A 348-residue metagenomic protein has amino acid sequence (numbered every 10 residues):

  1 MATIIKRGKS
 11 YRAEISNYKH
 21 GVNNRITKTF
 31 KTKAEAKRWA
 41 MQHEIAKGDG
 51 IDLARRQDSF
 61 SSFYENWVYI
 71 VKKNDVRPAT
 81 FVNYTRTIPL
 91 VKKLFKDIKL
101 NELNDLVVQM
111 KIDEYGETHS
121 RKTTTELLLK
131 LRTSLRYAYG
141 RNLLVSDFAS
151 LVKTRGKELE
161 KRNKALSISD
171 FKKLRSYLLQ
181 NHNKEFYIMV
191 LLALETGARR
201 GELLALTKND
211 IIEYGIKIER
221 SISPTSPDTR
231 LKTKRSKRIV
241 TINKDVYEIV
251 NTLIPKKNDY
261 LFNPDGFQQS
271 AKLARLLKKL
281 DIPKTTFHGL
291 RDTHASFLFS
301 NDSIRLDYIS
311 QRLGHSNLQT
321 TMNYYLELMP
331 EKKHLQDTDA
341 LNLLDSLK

Functional and structural regions predicted by a protein language model:
A2-R56, T233: Short, surface-exposed polybasic/aromatic micro-patch for ligand or macromolecular engagement
T3, N17, K28, K33 (+5 more regions): N-terminal core-binding DNA-recognition domain of tyrosine site-specific recombinases/integrases
I26, N101, L143-S146, K157-S176 (+2 more regions): DNA breakage-rejoining catalytic core of tyrosine-based enzymes
T125, G140, L144-S146, S150-R200 (+1 more regions): Basic, Lys/Arg- and aromatic-enriched nucleic-acid-binding interface segment
G140, L191, E195, G201-E202 (+3 more regions): C-terminal catalytic core of tyrosine-transesterase DNA break-rejoin enzymes
K172, N243-P283: Active-site/catalytic core of tyrosine-dependent DNA strand-transfer enzymes
L174-Y177, D228-R230, R235, N323 (+1 more regions): DNA/chromatin major-groove-contacting recognition/catalytic segments
A205-I249: Conserved tyrosine-mediated DNA breakage-rejoining catalytic core shared by Y-recombinases
